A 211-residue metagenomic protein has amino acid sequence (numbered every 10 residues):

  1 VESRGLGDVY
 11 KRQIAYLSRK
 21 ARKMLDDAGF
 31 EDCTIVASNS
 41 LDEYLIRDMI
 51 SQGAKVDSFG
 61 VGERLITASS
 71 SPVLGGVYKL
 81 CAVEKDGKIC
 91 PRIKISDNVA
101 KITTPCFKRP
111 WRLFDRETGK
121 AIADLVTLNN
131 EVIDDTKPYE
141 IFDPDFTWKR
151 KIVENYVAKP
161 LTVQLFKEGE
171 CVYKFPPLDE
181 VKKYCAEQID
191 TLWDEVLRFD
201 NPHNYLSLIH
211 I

Functional and structural regions predicted by a protein language model:
V1, Y16, Y44: Residues that form or flank phosphate/diphosphate-binding pockets in enzymes that use nucleotide phosphates
V1-L6, Y10, I209-H210: Single conserved hydrophobic/aromatic residue that forms the stacking wall/gate of nucleotide- or nucleobase-binding
R12, K23-A28, C33, L41-I209: Gly/Ser/Thr/Ala-enriched C-terminal appendages of enzymes
Q13-R19: Active-site-adjacent beta->alpha loops and helix N-cap segments on the catalytic face of soluble alpha/beta enzymes
A37: Small/polar loops that bind or transfer phosphate-bearing groups
